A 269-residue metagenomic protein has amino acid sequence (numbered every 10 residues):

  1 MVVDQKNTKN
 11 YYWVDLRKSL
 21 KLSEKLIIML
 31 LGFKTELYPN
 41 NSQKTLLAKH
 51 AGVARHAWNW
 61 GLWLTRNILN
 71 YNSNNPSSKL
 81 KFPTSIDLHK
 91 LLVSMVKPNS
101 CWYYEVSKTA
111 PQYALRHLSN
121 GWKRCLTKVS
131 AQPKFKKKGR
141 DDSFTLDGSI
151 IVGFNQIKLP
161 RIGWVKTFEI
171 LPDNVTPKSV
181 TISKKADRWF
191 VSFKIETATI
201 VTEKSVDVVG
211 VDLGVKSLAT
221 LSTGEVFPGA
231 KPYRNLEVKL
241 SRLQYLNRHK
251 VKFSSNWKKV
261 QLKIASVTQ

Functional and structural regions predicted by a protein language model:
V2-Q269: Nucleic-acid substrate recognition interfaces
